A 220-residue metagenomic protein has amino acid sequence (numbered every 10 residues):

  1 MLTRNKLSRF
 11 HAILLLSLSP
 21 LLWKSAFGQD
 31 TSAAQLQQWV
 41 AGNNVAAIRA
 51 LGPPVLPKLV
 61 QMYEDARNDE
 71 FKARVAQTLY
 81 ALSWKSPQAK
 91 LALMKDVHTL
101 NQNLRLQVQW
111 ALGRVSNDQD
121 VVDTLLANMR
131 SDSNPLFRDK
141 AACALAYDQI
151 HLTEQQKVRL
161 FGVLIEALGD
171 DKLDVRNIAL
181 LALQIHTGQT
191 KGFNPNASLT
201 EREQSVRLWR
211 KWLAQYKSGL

Functional and structural regions predicted by a protein language model:
L2-A12: Bacterial N-terminal signal peptides that target proteins for export
A12-L21: Bacterial N-terminal signal peptides
A26-G28: Boundary at the C-terminal end of the N-terminal hydrophobic targeting segment
A34-P53, Q61-E64, E70-K85, K95 (+4 more regions): Structural detector for internal amphipathic alpha-helices that build alpha-solenoid repeat scaffolds
V55-L56, A89-K90, D118-V122, K157-F161: Core helices of alpha-solenoid repeat scaffolds
K58-V60, L91-M94, T124-A127, V163-I165 (+1 more regions): Buried hydrophobic core positions in alpha-solenoid tandem helical repeats
T99, D132, D170-D174: Short coil/turn segments at helix-helix junctions and helix-capping linkers within large alpha-helical proteins
K191-L220: Terminal, low-structured helical/coil segments at or just beyond the last alpha-helical repeat
